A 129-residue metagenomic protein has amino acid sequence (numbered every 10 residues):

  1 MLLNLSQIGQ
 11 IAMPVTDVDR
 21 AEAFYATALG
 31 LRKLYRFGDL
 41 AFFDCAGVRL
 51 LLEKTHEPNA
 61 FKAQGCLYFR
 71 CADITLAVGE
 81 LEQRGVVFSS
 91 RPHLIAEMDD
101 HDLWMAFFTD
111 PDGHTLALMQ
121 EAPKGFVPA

Functional and structural regions predicted by a protein language model:
M1-D19, G65-L67, Q120-A129: N-terminal beta-strand motif that seeds the catalytic metal site of vicinal oxygen chelate
Q7-G9, D39, V48, A63-G65 (+1 more regions): A generic structural signal for short beta-strands and their flanking turns/coil linkers
A12-L50, H56: Core segments of cupin and vicinal oxygen chelate
V18, L67-T115, F126: Vicinal oxygen chelate
R32-F37, H93-A96, E121-K124: Conserved catalytic-core motifs of GNAT/GCN5-like acyltransferases
F43-A46, F108-P111, E121: Active-site beta-strand termini and strand-to-loop segments that position acidic
L51, P58-K62, K124-V127: A short local loop/turn or secondary-structure capping micro-motif enriched for an aromatic residue
L51-E53, L116-M119: Conserved beta-strand in the GNAT
